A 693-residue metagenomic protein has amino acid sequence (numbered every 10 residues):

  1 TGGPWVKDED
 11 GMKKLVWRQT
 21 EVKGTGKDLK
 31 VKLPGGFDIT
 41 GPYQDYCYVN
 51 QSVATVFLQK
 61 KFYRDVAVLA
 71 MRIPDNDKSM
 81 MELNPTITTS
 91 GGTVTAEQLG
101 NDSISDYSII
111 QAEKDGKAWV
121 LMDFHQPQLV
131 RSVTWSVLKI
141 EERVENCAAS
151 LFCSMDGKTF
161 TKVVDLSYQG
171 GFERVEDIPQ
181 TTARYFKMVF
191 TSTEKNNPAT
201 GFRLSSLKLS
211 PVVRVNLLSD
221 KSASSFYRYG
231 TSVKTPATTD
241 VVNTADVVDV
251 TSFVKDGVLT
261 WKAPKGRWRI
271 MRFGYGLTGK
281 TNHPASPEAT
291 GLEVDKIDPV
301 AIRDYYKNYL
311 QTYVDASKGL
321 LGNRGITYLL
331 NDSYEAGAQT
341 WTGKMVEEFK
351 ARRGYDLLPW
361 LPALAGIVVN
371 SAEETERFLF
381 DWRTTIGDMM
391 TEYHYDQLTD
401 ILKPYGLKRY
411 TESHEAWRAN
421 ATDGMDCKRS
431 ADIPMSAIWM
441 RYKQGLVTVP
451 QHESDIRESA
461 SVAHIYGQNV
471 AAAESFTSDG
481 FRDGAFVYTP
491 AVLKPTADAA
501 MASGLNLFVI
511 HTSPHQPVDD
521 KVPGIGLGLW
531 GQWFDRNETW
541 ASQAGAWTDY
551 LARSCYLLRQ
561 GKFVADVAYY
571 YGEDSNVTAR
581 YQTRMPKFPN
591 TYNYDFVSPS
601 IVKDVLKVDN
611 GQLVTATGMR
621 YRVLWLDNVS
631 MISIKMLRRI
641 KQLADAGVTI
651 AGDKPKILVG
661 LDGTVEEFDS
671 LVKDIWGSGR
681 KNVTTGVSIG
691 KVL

Functional and structural regions predicted by a protein language model:
T1-G91, D115, R131-S132, S150-C153 (+7 more regions): Carbohydrate-binding surfaces of carbohydrate-active enzymes
G3-P85, T89-A96, S192, N196-N197 (+1 more regions): Catalytic and substrate-binding clefts that recognize carbohydrates or anionic sugar/phosphate headgroups
E97-I104, N610-V614: Short, polar loop/linker segments at the starts of domains and inter-domain junctions
S103-K162, G170-V242, S333: Aromatic, loop-rich ligand-recognition surfaces of beta-strand-rich domains
I109-I110, V120-D123, E176, G257-W261 (+2 more regions): Generic recognition of long tandem-repeat/solenoid scaffolds
R143, D298-A301, H394, A546: Short amphipathic alpha-helical segments
E145, G170, T182, G201 (+4 more regions): A short, structural micro-pattern
N146, V300-D304, T340, S454: Generic alpha-helix structural propensity
